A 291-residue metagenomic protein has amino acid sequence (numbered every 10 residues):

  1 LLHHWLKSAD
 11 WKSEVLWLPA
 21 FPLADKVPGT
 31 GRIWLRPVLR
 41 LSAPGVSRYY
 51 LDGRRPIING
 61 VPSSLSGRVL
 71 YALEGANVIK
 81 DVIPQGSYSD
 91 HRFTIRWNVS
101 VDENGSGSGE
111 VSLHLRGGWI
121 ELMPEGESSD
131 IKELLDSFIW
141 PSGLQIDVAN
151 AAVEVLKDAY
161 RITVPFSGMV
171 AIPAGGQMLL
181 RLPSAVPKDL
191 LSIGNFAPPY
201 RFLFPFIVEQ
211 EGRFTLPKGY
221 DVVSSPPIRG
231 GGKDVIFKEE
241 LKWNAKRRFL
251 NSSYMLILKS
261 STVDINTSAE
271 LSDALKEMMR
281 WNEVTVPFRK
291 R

Functional and structural regions predicted by a protein language model:
L1-R291: A sensor for short, sequence-defined functional sites
